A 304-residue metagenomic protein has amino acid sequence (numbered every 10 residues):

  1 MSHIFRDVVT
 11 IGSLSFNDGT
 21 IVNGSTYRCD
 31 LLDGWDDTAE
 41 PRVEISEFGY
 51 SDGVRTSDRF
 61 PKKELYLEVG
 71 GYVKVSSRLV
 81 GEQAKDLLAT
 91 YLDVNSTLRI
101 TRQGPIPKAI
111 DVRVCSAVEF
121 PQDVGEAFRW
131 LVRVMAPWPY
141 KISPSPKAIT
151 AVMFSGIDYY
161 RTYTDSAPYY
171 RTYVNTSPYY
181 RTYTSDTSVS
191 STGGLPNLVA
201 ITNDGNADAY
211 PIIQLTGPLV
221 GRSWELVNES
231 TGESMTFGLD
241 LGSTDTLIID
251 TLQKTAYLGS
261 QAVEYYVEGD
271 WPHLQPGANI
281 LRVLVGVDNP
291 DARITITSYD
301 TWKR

Functional and structural regions predicted by a protein language model:
M1-S46: Polar/acidic, low-complexity leader/linker segments enriched in S/T/G and N/D
H3-S15, T20, T97-I100, S223-V227 (+1 more regions): Short polybasic amphipathic segments
E47, D52-L79, E126-Y140, N279: Oligomerization/assembly interface segments of phage tail-like spikes and tubes
K62-Y66, N95, P107, G125-R129 (+3 more regions): A general secondary-structure signal for short beta-strands and their flanking turns/coil in non-transmembrane regions
K63-V112: Long, hydrophobic/aromatic-enriched structural stretches that serve as scaffold segments
G81-A89, R129-L131, P146-A151: "Short basic amphipathic alpha-helical interaction patches in structured regions
T97-P144: Short beta-strand and beta-hairpin "edge-sheet" elements
A148-R304: Intrinsically disordered, low-complexity segments enriched in serine, threonine, and glycine
